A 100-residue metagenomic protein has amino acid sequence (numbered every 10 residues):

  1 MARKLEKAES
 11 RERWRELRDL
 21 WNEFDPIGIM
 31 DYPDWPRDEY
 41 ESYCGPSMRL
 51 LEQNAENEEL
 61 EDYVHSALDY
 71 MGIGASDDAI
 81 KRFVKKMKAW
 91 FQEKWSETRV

Functional and structural regions predicted by a protein language model:
M1-V100: Charged, amphipathic alpha-helical regulatory modules used for macromolecular assembly or allosteric control
